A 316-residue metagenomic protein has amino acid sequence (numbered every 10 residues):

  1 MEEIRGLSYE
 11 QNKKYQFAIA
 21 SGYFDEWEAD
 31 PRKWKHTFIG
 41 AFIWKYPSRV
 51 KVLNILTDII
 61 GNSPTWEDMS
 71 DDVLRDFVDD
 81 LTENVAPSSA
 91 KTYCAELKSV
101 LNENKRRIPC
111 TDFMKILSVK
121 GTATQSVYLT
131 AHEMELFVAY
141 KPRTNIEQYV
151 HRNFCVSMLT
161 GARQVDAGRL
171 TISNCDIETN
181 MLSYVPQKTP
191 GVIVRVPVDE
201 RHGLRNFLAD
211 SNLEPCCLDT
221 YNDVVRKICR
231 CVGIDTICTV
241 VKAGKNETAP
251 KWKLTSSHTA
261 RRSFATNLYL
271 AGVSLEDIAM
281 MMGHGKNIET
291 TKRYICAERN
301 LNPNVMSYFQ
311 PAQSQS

Functional and structural regions predicted by a protein language model:
R5-N84, S99-R106, F113-K115: Basic/aromatic-enriched alpha-helical hairpins
I55, E83-K115, G161-V165, R226-I228 (+1 more regions): N-terminal DNA-binding recognition helix of tyrosine site-specific recombinases/integrases
K91, K115-Q164, G168: Basic, Lys/Arg- and aromatic-enriched nucleic-acid-binding interface segment
Y128, Q187-P190, M282-Y308: Catalytic-site neighborhood detector that most strongly recognizes the C-terminal catalytic loop/helix of tyrosine
R169-N206: Conserved tyrosine-mediated DNA breakage-rejoining catalytic core shared by Y-recombinases
N174-T179, V273-R293: Short, polar N-cap/turn motifs at the start of nucleic acid-interacting alpha helices
R226-M280, H284: Short, basic (Lys/Arg/His-rich) helix/loop patches that form interaction surfaces in the mid-to-C-terminal regions
Y308-S316: C-terminal secondary-structure termini that scaffold catalytic or DNA-interacting sites
